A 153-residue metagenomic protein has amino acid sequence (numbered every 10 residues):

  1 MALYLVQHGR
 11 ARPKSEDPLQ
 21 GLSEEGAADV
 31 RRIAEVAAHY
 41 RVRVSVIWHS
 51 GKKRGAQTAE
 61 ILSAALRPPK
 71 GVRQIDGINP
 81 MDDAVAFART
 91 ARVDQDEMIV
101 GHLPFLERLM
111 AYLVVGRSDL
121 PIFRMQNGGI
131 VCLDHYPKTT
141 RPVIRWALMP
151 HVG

Functional and structural regions predicted by a protein language model:
A2-D82, L106-E107, R117-S118, R124-G128 (+1 more regions): Active-site-proximal alpha-helix that buttresses catalytic centers in soluble enzyme cores
V85-R141: Active-site-adjacent alpha-helix immediately C-terminal to a catalytic or transition-state-stabilizing loop
R145-G153: Short, solvent-exposed aromatic-acidic interface loops
